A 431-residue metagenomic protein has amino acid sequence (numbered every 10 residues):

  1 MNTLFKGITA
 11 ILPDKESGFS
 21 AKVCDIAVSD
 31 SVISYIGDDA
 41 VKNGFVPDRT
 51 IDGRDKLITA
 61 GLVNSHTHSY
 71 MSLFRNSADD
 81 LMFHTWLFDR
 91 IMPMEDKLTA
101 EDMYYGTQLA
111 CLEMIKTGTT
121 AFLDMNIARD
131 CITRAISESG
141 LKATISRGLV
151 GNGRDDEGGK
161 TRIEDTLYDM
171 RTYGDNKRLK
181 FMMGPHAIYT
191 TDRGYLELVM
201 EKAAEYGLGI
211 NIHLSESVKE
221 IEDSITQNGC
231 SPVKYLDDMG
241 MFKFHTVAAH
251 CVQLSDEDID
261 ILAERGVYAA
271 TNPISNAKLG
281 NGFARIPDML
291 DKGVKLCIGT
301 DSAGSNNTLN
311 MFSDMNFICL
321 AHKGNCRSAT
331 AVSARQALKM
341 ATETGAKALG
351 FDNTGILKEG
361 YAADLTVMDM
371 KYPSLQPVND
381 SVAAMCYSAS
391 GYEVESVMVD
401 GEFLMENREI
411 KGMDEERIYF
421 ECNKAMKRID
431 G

Functional and structural regions predicted by a protein language model:
M1-F45, K56: N-terminal metal-binding scaffold of metallo-dependent hydrolase/deaminase domains
T3-G7, N43-H84, Q108, I115-K116: Replace "His-x-His-based motif
I11-D25, L279-G280, A346-A383: Acidic, glycine-enriched loop/beta-strand segments at the rims of small-molecule binding/catalytic pockets
L73-Y105, S139-D155, G159-K160, V218-H245 (+2 more regions): Active-site gating loops and adjacent loop-to-helix segments of metal-dependent hydrolytic enzymes
R75-L141, I163-D175, C422-G431: Alpha-helical scaffold segments that flank or form the walls of functional sites
C131-V252, E257: Metal-coordinating catalytic core of metallo-dependent amide/deamination hydrolases
D238-H245, P287-Y372, S388-A389: His/Asp/Glu-enriched, well-ordered alpha-helical/loop segment that forms or immediately abuts the divalent-metal
A362-Y419: C-terminal cap of metal-dependent C-N hydrolases
